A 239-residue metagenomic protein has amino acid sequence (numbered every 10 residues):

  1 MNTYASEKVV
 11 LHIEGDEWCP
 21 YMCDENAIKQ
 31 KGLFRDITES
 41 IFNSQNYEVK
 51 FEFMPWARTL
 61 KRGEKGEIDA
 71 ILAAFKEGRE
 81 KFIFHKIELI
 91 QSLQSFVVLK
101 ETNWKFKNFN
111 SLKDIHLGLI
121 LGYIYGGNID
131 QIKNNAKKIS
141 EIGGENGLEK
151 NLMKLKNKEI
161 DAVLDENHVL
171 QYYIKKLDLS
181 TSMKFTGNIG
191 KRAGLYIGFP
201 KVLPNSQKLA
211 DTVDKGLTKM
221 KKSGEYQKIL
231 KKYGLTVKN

Functional and structural regions predicted by a protein language model:
S6-F82, G144, S223, K232 (+1 more regions): Extracytoplasmic small-molecule ligand-binding "clamshell" domains of the periplasmic binding protein/Venus flytrap
V9-C23, F109-Y125, T218: Short loop->beta-strand "edge-of-pocket" segments that line small-molecule binding or catalytic clefts across diverse
G15, F84-V97, S111-K113, T186-G194: Short Pro/Gly-enriched coil loops immediately N-terminal to beta-strands
R35-S44, N110-H116, Y123, F199-K232: Extended ligand-binding regions for polar small-molecule ligands
T38-Y47, I87-L89, S111-K113, G122-E145 (+3 more regions): Ligand-binding cleft/hinge of the Venus flytrap
K61-E64, A74-F82, D161-K191: A ligand-binding cleft/hinge motif common to bilobed small-molecule-binding domains
S95-K105, A193-K208: A bilobed periplasmic-binding-protein/Venus flytrap-type ligand-binding module shared by bacterial periplasmic
L99-L117, I132: Flexible hinge/capping segments at coil-to-helix
